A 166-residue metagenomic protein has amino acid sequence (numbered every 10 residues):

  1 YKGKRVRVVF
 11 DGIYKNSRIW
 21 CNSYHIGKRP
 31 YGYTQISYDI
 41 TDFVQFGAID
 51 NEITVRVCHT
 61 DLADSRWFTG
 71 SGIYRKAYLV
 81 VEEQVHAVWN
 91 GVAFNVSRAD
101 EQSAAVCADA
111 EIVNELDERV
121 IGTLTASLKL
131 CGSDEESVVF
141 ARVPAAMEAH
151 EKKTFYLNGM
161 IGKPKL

Functional and structural regions predicted by a protein language model:
Y1-W89, E115-L116: Accessory beta-strand-rich segments of carbohydrate-active enzymes
C21, A104-A146, K153-L157: Beta-strand-rich binding/interaction modules
P30-G32, P144, G159: A generic structural motif
T34-Y38, E151-G159: Short strand-edge motifs at loop-to-beta-strand transitions and within beta-strands of extracellular beta-rich domains
V44-Q45, D100, M147: Hydrophobic beta-strand core residues of beta-sandwich domains
H59-T60, G159-G162: Short, charged beta-turn/beta-strand-edge "cap" motif at the junction between a beta-strand and an adjacent loop
G72, G162-L166: Terminal connector regions
Q84-D117: Surface beta-strand/loop "capping" patches
